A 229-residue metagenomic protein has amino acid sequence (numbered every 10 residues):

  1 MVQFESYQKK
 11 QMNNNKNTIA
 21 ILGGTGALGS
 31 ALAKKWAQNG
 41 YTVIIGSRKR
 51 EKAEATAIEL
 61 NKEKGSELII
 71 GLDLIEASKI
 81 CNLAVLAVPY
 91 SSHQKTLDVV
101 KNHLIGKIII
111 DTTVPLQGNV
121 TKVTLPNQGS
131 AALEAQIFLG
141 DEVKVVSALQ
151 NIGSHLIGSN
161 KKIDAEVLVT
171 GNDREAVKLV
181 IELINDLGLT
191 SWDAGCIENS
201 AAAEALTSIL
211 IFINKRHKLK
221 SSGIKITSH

Functional and structural regions predicted by a protein language model:
V2, Y7-E59: NAD(P)+-binding Rossmann beta1-loop-alpha1 motif at the extreme N-terminus of oxidoreductases
N15-T18, G106, D164: Phosphate-coordination loops involved in phosphoryl transfer and adenosine-cofactor binding
K64, L68, L72-I108, P115-N119: Rossmann-like NAD(P)-binding element
G71, K144-Q150, W192-A194: General beta-strand structural signal in soluble alpha/beta enzymes
T113-H155: Rossmann-fold NAD(P)-binding glycine/threonine-rich loop
K122-N127, I137, S159-E175: Short beta-strand and adjoining strand-loop segment in the mid-core of the Rossmann-like NAD(P)-dependent dehydrogenase
A165-H229: Active-site-lining helix/loop region of Rossmann-like oxidoreductase modules
